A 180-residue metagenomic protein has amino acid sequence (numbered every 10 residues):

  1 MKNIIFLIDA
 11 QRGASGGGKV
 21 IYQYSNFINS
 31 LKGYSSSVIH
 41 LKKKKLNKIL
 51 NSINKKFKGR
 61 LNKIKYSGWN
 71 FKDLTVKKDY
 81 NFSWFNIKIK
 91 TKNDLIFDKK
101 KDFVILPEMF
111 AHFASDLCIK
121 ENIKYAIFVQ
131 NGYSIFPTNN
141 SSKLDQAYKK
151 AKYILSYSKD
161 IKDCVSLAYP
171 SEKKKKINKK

Functional and structural regions predicted by a protein language model:
M1-F103: N-terminal pre-catalytic "stem/leader" segment of glycosyltransferase-like enzymes
I4, S35-S37, Y125, K174-K179: Hydrophobic anchor at the start of a short beta-strand that flanks the dinucleotide cofactor-binding loop
A10-G13, K43-L46, M109-H112, N131-S134 (+1 more regions): Short, solvent-exposed loop/turn segments at secondary-structure junctions
G17, L106-M109, S156-S158: Replace "coordinates the UDP/GDP/TDP-sugar" with "coordinates nucleotide-activated sugar donors
K19, N47-N54, L117-C118, T138-S141 (+1 more regions): Short aromatic-enriched loop/helix-cap "lid" or pocket-rim segments at secondary-structure transitions that line
S37-L41, F128, L155-Y157: Short internal beta-strands
I64-K150: Extended catalytic core of nucleotide-activated donor transferases of GT-like folds
F113-D116, P137-N139, A151-I177: A short, active-site helix/loop in glycosyltransferases that binds the activated sugar's phosphate group
